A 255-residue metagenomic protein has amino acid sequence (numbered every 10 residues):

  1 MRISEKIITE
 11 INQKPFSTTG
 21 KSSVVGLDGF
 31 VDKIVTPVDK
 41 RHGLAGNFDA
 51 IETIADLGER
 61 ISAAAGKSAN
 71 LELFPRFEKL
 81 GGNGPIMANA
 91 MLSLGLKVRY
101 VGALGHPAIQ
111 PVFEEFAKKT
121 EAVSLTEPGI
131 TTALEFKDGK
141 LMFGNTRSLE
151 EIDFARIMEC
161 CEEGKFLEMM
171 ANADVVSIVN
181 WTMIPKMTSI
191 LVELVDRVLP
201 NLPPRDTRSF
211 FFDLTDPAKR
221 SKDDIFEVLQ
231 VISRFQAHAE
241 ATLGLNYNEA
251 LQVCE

Functional and structural regions predicted by a protein language model:
M1-K67, F74-N83, L92-E255: Ribokinase/PfkB-type carbohydrate-kinase core domain
